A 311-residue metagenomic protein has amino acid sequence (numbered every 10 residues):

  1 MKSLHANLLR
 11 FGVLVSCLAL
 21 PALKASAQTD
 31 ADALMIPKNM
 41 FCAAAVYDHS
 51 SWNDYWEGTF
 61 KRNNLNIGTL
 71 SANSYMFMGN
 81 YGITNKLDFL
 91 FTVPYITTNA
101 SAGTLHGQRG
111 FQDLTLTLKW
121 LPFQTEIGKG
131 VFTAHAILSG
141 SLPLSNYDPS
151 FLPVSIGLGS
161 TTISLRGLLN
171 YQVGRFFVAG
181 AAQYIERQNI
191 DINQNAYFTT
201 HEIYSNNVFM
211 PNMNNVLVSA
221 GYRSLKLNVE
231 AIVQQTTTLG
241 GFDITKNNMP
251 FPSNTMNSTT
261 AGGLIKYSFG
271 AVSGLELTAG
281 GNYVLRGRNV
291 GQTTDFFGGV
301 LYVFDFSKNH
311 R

Functional and structural regions predicted by a protein language model:
A31-N39, K86, Q124-T133, R175 (+3 more regions): Short loop/turn motifs that connect adjacent beta-strands in outer-membrane beta-barrel proteins
N39, S71-Y75, R109-L114, F132 (+5 more regions): Residues that define the transmembrane beta-barrel architecture of outer-membrane proteins
C42-V46, D88-L90, T117, T133-I137 (+5 more regions): Residue-level detector of the transmembrane beta-barrel scaffold of outer-membrane proteins
A45-Y47, F77-Y81, F91, L116-W120 (+8 more regions): Residues on the lipid-exposed face of transmembrane beta-strands in outer-membrane beta-barrel proteins
Y47-N53, V93-N99, P122, G140-N146 (+6 more regions): Transmembrane beta-strands of outer-membrane beta-barrel pores
H49-S74, P153-S155: Surface-exposed strand-loop-strand hairpins of Gram-negative outer-membrane beta-barrel proteins
W56-G58, N63-L65, E202-R311: Outer membrane beta-barrel transmembrane domains
T104-V208, S253: Outer-membrane pore/translocation modules
